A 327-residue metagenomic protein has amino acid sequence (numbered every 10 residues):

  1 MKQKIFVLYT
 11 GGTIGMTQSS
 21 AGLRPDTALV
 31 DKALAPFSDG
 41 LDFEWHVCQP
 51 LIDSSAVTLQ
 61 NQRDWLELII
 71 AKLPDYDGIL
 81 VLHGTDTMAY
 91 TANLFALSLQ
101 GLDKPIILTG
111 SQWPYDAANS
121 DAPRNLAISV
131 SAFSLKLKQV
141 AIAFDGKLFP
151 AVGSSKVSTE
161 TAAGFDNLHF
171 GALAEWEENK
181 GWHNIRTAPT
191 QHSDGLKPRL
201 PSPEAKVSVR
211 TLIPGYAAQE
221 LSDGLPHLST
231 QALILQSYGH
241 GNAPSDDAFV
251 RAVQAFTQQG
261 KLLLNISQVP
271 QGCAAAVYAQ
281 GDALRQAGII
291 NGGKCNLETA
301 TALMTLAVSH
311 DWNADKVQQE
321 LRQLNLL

Functional and structural regions predicted by a protein language model:
M1-A218, S222, H227-L327: Active-site histidine-anchored catalytic micro-motif
